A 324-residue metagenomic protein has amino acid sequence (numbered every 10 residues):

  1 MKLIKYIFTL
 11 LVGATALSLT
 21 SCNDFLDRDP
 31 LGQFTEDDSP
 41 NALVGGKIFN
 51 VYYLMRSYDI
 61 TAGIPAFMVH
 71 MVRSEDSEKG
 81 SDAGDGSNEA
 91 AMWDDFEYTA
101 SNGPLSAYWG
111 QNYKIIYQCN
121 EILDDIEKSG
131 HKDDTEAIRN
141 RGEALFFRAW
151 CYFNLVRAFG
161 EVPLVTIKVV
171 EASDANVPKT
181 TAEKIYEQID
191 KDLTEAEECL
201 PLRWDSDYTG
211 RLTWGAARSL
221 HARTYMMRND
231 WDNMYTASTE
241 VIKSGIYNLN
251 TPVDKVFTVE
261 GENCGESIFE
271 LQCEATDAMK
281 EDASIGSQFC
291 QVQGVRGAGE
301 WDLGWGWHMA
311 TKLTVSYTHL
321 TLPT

Functional and structural regions predicted by a protein language model:
M1-P30: Bacterial Sec-dependent N-terminal signal peptides
C22-H70: Membrane-proximal, proline-rich intrinsically disordered regions
D24, I60-G63, A83, L155-L164 (+1 more regions): Proline-centered turn/helix-capping motifs that create local helix->coil transitions or kinks
P40-N41, G45-D59, A83-F159, D174-K184 (+1 more regions): Conserved, well-structured interaction surfaces
I48, D59, S87-Q111, E240 (+1 more regions): Elongated scaffold/linker segments in the mid-to-C-terminal portions of large proteins
